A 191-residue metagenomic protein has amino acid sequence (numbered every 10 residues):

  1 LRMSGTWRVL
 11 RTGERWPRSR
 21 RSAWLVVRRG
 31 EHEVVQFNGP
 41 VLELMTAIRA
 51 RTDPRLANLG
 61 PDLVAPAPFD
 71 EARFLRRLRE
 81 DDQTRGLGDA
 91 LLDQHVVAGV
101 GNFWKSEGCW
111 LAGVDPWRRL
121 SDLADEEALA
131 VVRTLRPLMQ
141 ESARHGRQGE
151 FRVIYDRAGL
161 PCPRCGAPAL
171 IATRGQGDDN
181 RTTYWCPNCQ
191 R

Functional and structural regions predicted by a protein language model:
L1-G99, W104-K105, C109-L111: Phosphate/anion-contacting hairpin/loop surfaces
R76-R191: Basic, nucleic-acid-binding surfaces and adjacent catalytic neighborhoods in DNA/RNA-processing proteins
